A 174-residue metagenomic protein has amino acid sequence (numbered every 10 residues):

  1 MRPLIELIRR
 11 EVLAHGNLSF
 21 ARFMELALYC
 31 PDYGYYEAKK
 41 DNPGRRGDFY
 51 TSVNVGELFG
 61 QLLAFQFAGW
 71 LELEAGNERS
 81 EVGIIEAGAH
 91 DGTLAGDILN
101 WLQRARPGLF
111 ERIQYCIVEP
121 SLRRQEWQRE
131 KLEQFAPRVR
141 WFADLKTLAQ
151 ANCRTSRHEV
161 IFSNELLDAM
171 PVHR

Functional and structural regions predicted by a protein language model:
M1-N152, R157-H158: Rossmann-like AdoMet
H158-R174: A short SAM/SAH-binding and catalytic strip from SAM-dependent methyltransferases
